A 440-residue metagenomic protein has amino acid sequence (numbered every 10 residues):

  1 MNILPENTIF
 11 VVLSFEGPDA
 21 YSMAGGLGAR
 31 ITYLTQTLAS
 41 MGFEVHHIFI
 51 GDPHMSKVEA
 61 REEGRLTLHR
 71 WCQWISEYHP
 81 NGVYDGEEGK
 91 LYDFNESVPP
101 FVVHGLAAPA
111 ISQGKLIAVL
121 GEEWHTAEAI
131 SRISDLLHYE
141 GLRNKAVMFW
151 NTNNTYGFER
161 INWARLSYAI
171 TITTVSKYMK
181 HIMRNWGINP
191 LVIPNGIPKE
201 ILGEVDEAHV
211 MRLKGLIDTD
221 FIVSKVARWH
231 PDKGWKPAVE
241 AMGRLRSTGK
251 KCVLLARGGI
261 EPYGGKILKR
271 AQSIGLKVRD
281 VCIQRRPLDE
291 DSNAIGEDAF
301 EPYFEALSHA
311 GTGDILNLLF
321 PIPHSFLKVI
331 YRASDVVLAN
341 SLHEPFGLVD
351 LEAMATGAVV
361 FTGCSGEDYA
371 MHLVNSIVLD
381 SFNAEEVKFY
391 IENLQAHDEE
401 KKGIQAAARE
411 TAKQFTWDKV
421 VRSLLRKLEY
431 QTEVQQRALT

Functional and structural regions predicted by a protein language model:
N2-F10, T37-I117, G264, V278-D314: A conserved catalytic-core segment of Leloir-type glycosyltransferases
Y178, G196: Carbohydrate-associated surface elements
R212-K233, V239-M242, L254-G258: Conserved donor-binding/catalytic core segment of Leloir-type glycosyltransferases
V329-S334: Short alpha-helical donor nucleotide-sugar binding micro-motif in glycosyltransferases
L342: Aromatic "clamp/platform" in nucleotide-sugar-dependent glycosyltransferases that forms part of the donor/acceptor
A358-G363: Short hydrophobic beta-strand element within catalytic cores of glycosyltransferases and related nucleotide-activated
L373, I377-A384, N393-D398: Conserved acidic donor-binding segment of nucleotide-sugar-dependent glycosyltransferases
E399-Y430: A charged, aromatic-enriched C-terminal amphipathic alpha-helix characteristic of glycosyltransferases across folds
